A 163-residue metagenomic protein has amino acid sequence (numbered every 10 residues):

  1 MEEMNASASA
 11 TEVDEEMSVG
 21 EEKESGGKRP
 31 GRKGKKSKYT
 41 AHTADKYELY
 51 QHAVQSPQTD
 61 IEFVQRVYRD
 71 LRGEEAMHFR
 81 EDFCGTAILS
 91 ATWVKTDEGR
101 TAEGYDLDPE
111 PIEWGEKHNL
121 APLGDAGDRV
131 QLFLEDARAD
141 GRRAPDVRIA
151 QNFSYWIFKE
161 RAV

Functional and structural regions predicted by a protein language model:
Q58-M77: Conserved alpha-helix/loop element of class I SAM-dependent methyltransferases that forms part of the SAM/SAH-binding
E75-G85: Conserved class I S-adenosyl-L-methionine
T86-G99: Conserved SAM-binding loop of SAM-dependent methyltransferases across substrates and taxa, primarily the Class I
T101-D106: Conserved SAM-binding motif I beta-strand of class I
D108-E110: Conserved SAM/SAH-binding beta-strand->alpha-helix loop
G115-E116: Conserved SAM-binding loop
A121-A137: Conserved SAM-binding strand-loop segment of SAM-dependent methyltransferases
I157-V163: A short, conserved alpha-helix within the catalytic core of class I
